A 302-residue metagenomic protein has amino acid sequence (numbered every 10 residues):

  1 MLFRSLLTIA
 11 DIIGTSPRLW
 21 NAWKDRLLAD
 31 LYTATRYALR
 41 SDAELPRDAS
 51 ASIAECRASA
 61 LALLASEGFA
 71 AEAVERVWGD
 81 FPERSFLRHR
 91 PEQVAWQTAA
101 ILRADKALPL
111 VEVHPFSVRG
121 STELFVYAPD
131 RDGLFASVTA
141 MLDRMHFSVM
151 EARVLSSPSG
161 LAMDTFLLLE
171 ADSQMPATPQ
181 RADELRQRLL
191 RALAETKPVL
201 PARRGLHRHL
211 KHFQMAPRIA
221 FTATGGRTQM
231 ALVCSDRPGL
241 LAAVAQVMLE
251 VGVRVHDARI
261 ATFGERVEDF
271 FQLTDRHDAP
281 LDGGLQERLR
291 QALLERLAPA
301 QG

Functional and structural regions predicted by a protein language model:
M1-G302: Regulatory modules associated with amino-acid/nitrogen control
